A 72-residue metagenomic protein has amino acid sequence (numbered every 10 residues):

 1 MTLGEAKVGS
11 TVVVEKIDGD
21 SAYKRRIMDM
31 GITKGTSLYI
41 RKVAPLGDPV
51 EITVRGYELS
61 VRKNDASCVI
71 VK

Functional and structural regions predicted by a protein language model:
M1-K72: Compact, glycine-rich, soluble single-domain proteins
